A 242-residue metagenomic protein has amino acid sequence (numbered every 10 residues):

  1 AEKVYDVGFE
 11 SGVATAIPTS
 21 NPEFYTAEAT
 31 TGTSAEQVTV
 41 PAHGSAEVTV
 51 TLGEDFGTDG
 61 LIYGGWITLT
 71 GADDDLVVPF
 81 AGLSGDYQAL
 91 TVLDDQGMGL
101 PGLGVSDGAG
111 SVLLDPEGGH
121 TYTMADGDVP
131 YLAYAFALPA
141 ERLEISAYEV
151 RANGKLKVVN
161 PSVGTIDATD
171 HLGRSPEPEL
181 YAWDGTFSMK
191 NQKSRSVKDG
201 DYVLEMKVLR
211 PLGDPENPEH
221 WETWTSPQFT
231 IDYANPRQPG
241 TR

Functional and structural regions predicted by a protein language model:
A1-P41, S45-R242: Low-complexity, acidic Ser/Thr/Pro-rich "mucin-like" tracts of secreted and single-pass surface proteins
